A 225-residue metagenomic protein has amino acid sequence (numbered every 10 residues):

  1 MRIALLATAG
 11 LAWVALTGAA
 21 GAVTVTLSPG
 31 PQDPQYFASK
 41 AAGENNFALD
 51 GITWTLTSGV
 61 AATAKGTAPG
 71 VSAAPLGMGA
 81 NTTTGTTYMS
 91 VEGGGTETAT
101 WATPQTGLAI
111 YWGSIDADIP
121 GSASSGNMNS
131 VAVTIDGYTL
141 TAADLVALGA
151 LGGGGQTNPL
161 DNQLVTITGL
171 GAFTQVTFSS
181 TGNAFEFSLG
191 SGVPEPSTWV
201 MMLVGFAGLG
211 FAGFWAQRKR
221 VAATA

Functional and structural regions predicted by a protein language model:
M1-T24, N183-L209: Short, threonine-centered small-residue motifs that mark membrane-proximal processing/anchoring sites and TM-junction
V23-T96, A102, L145-N158: N-terminal targeting leaders for non-cytosolic proteins
V25-Q32, F37, G137-G192: Terminal, low-complexity interaction segments
T96-T98, G107-A109, N162-L164: Intrinsic-disorder/low-complexity, polar/charged segments enriched in Ser/Thr/Lys/Arg/Asp/Glu/Gln
W101-T103, W112-S114, S125, S180: Non-cytosolic beta-sheet module surface loops
T103-A109, F173: Extended extracellular/luminal ectodomain segments enriched in beta-structured repeat modules
I119-Y138: Short, surface-exposed beta-strand/strand-loop-strand elements in extracellular ectodomains
A212-A225: C-terminal membrane-anchoring or membrane-association module
